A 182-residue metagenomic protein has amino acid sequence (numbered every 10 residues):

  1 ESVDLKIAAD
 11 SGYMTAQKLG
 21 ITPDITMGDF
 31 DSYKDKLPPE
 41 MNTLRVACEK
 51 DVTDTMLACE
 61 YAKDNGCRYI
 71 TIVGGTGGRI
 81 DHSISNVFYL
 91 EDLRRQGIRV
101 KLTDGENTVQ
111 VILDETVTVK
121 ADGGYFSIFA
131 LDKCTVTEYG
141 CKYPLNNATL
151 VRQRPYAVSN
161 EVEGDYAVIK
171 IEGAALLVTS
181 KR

Functional and structural regions predicted by a protein language model:
E1, Q17-G20, Y139, T179-K181: Short, glycine/acidic-enriched capping/hinge loops at junctions between secondary-structure elements
S2-L5, S11-Q96: Acidic/Gly/His-enriched mid-domain segments of enzyme catalytic cores or analogous surface patches that mediate
D4-K6, D24-I25, M41-N42, Y69-T71 (+5 more regions): Structural motif
D10, V73-G75, T103, F129 (+1 more regions): Short beta-strand segments
E49-T53, N107-Q110, V151: A short acidic, often aromatic-flanked loop/helix-cap motif at beta-alpha or helix-coil junctions that lines enzyme
G77, D81, E106, G140-K142: Generic secondary-structure boundary/loop-capping signal
D92-K120: Class I SAM-dependent methyltransferase SAM-binding "motif I" and its flanking Rossmann-like core
I112-R182: Long, charged alpha-helical interface segments
